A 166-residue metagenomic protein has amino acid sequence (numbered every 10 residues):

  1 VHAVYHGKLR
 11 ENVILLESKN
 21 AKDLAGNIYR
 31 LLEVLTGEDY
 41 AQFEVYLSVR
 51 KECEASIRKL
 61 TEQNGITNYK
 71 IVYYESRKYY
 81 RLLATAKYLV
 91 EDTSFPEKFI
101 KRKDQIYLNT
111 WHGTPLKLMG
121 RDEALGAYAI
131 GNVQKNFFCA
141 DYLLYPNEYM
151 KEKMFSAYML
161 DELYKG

Functional and structural regions predicted by a protein language model:
V1-V13: Non-catalytic membrane-proximal stalk/linker segments that position and tether the catalytic domains
I14-G166: Active-site and donor-binding regions of nucleotide-sugar-utilizing enzymes
